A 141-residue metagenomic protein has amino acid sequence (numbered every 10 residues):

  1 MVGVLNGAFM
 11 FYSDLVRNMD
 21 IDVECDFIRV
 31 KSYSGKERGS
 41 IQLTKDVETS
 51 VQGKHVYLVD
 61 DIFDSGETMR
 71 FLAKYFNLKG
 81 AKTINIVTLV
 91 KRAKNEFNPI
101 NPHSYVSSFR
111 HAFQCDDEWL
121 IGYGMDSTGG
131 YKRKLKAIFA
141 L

Functional and structural regions predicted by a protein language model:
M1-L141: PRPP-associated nucleotide enzymes
